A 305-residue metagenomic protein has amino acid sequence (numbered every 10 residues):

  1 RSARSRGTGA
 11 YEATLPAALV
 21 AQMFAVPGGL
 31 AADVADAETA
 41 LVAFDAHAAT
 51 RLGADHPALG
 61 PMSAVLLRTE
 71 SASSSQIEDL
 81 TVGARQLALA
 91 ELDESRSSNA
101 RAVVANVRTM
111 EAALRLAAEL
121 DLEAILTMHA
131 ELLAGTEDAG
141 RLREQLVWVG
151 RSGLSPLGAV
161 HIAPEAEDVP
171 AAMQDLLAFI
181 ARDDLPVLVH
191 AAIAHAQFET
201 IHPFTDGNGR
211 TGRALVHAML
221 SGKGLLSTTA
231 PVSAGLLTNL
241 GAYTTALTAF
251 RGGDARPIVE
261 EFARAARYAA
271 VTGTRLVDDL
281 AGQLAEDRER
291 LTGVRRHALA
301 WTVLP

Functional and structural regions predicted by a protein language model:
R1-P305: FIC/Doc superfamily catalytic core
